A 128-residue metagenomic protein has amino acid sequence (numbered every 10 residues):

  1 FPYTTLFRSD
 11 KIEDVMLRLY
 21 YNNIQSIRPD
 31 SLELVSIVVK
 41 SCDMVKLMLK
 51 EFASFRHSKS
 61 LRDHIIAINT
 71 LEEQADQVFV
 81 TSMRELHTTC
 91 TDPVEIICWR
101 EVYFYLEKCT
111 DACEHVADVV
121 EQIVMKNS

Functional and structural regions predicted by a protein language model:
F1-L6: Short, small-residue-biased leader/transition segments that mark boundaries at the very start of proteins
R8-V15, I37, S41-M44, M48 (+5 more regions): Amphipathic, well-ordered alpha-helical segments in soluble domains
I12-E13, L32, V38, D118-S128: Unusually extended, aromatic-enriched hydrophobic runs near protein termini
L19: Active-site glycine-rich loop that binds ribose-phosphate moieties when present
I27-H57: Long, non-coiled-coil amphipathic alpha-helical linker/lever segments that couple catalytic cores to other domains
R56-S128: Long amphipathic all-alpha helical oligomerization modules
